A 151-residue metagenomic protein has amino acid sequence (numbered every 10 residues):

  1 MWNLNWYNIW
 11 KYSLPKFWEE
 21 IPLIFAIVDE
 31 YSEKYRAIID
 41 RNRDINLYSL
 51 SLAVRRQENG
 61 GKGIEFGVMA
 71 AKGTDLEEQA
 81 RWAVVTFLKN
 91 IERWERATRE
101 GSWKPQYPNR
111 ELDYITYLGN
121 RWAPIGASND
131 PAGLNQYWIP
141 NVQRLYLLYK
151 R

Functional and structural regions predicted by a protein language model:
M1-E19, A26-Y31, A70-R151: Non-catalytic cell-wall polysaccharide-engagement segments
N5-N8, S13, D44-L47, K62-E65: Poly-acidic low-complexity segments
E20-L23, Y35-A37: A short, structure-level motif marking secondary-structure boundaries and short turns
E33-R43: Conserved interaction-surface patches within small, structured recognition/assembly domains
R41-G61, A83: Short, functionally critical alpha-helical segments immediately adjacent to catalytic or ligand/cofactor-binding
S51, G60-Q79: Short, surface-exposed glycine/acidic/tryptophan-bearing loops
